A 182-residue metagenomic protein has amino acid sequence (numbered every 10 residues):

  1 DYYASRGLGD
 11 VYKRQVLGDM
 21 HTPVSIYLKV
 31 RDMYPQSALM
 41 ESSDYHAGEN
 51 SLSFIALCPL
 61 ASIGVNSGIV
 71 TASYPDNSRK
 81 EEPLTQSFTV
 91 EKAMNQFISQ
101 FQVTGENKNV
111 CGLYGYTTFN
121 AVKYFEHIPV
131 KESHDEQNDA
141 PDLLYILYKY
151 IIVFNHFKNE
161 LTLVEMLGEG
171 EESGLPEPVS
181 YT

Functional and structural regions predicted by a protein language model:
D1, D19-M20, S87: A conditional alpha-helix N-cap/helix-loop micro-motif detector
D1-Y12, Y181-T182: Single conserved hydrophobic/aromatic residue that forms the stacking wall/gate of nucleotide- or nucleobase-binding
Y2, R14, E81-L84: Charge-dense, low-complexity intrinsically disordered segments
A4, P23, V110: Hydrophobic (often cysteine-bearing) scaffold residues that line and stabilize catalytic clefts of nucleotide/cofactor
V11, H21, E172: Loop/helix-junction capping segments adjacent to catalytic residues or to phosphate/diphosphate-binding pockets
K13-V16, E169: Conserved short loop/turn motifs at secondary-structure junctions
V16-D19, P23-V65, A72: N-terminal alpha-helical transmembrane segments of multi-pass membrane transport and channel/translocase proteins
Q36, S42-D44, I69-A72, D76-Y181: Non-catalytic accessory segments adjacent to catalytic cores
